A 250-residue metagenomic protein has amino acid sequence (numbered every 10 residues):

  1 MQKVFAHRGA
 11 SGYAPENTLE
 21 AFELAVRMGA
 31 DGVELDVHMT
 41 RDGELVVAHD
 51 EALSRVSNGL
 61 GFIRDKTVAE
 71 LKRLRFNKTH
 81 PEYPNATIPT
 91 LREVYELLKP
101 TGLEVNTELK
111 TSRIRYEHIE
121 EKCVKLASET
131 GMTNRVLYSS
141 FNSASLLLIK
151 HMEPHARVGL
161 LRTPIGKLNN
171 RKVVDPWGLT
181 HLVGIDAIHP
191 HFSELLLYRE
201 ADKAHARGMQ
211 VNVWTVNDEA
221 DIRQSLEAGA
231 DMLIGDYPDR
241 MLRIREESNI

Functional and structural regions predicted by a protein language model:
M1-I250: Phosphate-group recognition and catalysis centered on beta-loop-alpha active-site segments
